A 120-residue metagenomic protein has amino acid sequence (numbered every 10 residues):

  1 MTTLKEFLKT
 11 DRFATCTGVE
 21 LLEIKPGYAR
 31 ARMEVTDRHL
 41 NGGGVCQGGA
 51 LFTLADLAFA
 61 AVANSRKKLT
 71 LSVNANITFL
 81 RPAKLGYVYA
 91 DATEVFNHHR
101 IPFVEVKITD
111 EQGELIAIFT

Functional and structural regions predicted by a protein language model:
M1-T120: Terminal targeting signals and extreme-terminal segments of soluble enzymes
